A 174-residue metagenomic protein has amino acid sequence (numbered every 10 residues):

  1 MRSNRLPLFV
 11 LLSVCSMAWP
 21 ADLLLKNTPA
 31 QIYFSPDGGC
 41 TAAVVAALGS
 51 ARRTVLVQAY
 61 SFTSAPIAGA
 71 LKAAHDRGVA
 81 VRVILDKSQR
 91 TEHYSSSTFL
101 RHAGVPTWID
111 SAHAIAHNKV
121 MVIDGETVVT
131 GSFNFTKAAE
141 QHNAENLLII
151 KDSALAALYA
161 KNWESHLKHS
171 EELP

Functional and structural regions predicted by a protein language model:
M1-P7: Bacterial N-terminal signal peptides that target proteins for export
C15-S16, P20: N-terminal signal peptide c-region/cleavage motif recognized by signal peptidases
A21, I123, V128-P174: Signature of lipid phosphatidyltransferase scaffolds
A21-A43: Short N-terminal segments immediately surrounding and downstream of signal-peptide cleavage
L24-K26, G49, D76, L100-R101 (+3 more regions): Extracellular/periplasmic catalytic domains that process cell-envelope and extracellular macromolecules
Y33-F34, L56-Q58, R82-L85, W108-I109 (+3 more regions): Structural recognition of the beta-strand scaffold that forms the well-ordered cores of secreted hydrolase catalytic
V44-P106: Primarily the HKD phosphodiesterase
S61-A65, K87-T91, H113-A116, T127-V128 (+2 more regions): Solvent-exposed loop/turn segments at secondary-structure junctions within structured extracellular/periplasmic domains
